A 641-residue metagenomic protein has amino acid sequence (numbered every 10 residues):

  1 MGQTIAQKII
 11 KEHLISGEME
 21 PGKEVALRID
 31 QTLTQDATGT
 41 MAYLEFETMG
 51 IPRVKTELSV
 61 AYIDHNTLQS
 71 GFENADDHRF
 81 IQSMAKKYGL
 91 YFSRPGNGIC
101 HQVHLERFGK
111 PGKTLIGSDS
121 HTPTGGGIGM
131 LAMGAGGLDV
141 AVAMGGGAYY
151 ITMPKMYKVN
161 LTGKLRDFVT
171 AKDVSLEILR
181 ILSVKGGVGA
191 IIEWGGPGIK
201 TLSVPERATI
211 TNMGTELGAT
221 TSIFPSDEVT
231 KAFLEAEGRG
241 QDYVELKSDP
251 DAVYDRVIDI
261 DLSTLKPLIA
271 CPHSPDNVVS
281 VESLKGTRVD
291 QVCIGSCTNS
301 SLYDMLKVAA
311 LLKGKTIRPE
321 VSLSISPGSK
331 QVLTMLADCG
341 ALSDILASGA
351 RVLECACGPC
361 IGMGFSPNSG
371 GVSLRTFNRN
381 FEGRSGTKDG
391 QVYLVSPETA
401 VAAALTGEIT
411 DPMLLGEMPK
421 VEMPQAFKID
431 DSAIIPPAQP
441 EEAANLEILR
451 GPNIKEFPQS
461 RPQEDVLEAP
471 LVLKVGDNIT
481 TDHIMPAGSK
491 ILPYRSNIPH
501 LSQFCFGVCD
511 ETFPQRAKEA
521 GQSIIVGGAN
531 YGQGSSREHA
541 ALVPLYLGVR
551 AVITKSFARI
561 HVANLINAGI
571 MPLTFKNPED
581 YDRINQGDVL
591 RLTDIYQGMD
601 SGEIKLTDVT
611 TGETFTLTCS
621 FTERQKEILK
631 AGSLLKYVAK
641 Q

Functional and structural regions predicted by a protein language model:
M1-Q641: Fe-S-dependent hydro-lyases/dehydratases of central metabolism
